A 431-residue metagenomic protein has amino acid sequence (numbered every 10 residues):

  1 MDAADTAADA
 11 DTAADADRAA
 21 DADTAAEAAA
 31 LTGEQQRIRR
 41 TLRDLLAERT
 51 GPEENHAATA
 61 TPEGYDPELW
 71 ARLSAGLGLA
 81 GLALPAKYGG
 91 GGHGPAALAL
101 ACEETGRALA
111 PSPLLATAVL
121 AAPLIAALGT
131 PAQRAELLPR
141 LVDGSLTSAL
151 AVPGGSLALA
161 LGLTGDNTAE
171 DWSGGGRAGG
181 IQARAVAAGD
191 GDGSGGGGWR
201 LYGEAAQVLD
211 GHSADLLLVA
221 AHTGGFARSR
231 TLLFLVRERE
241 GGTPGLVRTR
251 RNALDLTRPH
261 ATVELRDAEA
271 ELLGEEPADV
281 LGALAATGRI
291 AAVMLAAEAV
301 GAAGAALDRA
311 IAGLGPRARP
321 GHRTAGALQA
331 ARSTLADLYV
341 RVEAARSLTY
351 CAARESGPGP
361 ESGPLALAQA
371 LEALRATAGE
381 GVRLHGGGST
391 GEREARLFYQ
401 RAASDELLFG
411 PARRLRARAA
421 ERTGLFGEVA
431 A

Functional and structural regions predicted by a protein language model:
D2-A4, D23-E27, R39, H385-A431: Glycine-rich phosphate/cofactor-binding loops in nucleotide/flavin-utilizing enzymes
D5, D17, T50-T61, G315-R323 (+3 more regions): C-terminal helix-coil-helix/basic helical segment that borders enzyme active sites and/or dimer interfaces and provides
D5, D9-D11, D15-D17, D21-D23 (+2 more regions): Asp/Glu-rich intrinsically disordered low-complexity tracts
E27-G33, I38, L246-E343: Glycine-rich beta->alpha junctions and the first turn(s) of the following alpha-helix
S74-G144, S213: Internal helix-loop-helix
D143-E170, G174-G175: A short, Trp-centered hydrophobic/proline-enriched beta-strand micro-motif
A151, G180, G198, Y202-L246: A short core secondary-structure module
T164, T168-A169, G174-G176, Q207-D210 (+2 more regions): Flexible, small-/acidic-enriched active-site or ligand-binding loops
